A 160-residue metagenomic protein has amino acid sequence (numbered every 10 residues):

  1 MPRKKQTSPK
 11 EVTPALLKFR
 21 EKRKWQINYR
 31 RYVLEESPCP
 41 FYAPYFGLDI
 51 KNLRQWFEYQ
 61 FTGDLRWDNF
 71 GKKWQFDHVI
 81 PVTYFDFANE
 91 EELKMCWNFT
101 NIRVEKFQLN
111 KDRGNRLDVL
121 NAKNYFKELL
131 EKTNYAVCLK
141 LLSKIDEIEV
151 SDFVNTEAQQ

Functional and structural regions predicted by a protein language model:
M1-F70, Q75: Contiguous alpha-helical segments
M1-V12, L16, G71, K123-Q160: Extended charged
P40, F70, N89, N115-V119: A generic "cationic amphipathic patch" detector
L48-D49, F61, E91, K106-F107 (+2 more regions): General structural signal for secondary-structure boundaries
W56-E90, I102-F107: Histidine-centered catalytic micro-motifs used for acid/base chemistry in nuclease and nucleotide-processing active
E91-W97: Immediate flanking context of iron-sulfur cluster ligation sites
N98-L130: Short Cys/His-centered divalent metal-binding micro-motifs
